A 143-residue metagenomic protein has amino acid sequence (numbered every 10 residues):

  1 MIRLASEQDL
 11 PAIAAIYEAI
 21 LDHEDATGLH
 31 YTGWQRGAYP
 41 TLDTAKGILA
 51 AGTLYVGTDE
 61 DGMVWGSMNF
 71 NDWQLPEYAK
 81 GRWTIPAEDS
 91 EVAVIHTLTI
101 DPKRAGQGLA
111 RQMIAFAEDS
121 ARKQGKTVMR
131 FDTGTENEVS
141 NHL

Functional and structural regions predicted by a protein language model:
M1-A15: A short beta-loop-alpha structural element at the N-terminal edge of CoA-dependent acyl/N-acetyltransferase catalytic
A14, E18-T44: Conserved GNAT-fold acetyl-CoA-binding loop/helix
T41-V56, W73-E77, V94: A short helix-loop-beta-strand connector motif used in the catalytic cores of GNAT acetyltransferases and, in some
A51-M68: Conserved beta-hairpin
N69-T97, A105: Conserved acyl-donor/pantetheine-binding loop and adjacent beta-alpha core of acyl/acetyltransferases and related
I100, G106-D119, H142: Conserved acetyl-CoA-binding loop-helix of GNAT-fold acetyltransferases
R111, K123, T135-L143: Conserved active-site alpha-helix within GNAT-family acetyltransferase domains
I114, A121-T133: Conserved GNAT acetyl-CoA-binding A-motif
